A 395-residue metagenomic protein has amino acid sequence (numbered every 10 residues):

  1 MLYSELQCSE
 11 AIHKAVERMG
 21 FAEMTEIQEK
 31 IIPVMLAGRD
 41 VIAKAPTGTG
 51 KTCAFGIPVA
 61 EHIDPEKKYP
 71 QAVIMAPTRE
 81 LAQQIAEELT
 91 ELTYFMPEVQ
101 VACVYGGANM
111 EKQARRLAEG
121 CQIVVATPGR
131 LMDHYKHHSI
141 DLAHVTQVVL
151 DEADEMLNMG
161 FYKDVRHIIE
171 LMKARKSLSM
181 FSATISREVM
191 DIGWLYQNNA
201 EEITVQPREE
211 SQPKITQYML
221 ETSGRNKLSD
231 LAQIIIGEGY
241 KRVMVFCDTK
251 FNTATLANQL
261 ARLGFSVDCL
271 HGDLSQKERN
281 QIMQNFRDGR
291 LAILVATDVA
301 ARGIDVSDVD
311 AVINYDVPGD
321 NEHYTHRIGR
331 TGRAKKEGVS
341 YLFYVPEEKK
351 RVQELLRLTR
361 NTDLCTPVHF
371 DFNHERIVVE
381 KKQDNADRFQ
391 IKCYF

Functional and structural regions predicted by a protein language model:
L2-K381: Conserved helicase RecA-like core
K381-F395: Non-catalytic terminal extensions of ATP-dependent helicases
